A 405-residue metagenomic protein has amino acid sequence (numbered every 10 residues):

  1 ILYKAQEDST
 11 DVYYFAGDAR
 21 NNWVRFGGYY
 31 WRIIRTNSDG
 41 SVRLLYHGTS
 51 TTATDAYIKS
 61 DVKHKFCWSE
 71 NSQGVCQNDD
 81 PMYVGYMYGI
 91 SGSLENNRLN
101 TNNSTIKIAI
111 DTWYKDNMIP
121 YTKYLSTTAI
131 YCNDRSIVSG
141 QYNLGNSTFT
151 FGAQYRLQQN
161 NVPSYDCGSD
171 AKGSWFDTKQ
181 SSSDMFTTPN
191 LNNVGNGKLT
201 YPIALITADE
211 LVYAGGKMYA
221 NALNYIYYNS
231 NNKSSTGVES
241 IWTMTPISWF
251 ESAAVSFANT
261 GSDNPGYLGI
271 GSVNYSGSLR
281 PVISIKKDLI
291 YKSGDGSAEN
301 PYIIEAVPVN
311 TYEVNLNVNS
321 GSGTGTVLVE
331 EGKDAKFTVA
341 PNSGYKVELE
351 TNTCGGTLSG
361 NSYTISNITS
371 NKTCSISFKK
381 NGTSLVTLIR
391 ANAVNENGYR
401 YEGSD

Functional and structural regions predicted by a protein language model:
I1-V309, G382-D405: Long, domain-scale functional regions
I283, A335-V339, N371-F378: Append "Rare intracellular matches occur via the same short Y/T/C beta-strand/loop motifs
P308-L316, N361-S384, L388-R390: Conserved "repeat-terminator" motif of extracellular CCP/Sushi domains
T311-E330, R390-R400: Short, solvent-exposed loop/edge segments of extracellular or virion-exposed proteins
V329-E331, N367-I368: Short proline/glycine- and polar residue-rich coil/turn motifs
K333-T364: Surface-exposed interfaces of beta-sheet-rich extracellular modules
